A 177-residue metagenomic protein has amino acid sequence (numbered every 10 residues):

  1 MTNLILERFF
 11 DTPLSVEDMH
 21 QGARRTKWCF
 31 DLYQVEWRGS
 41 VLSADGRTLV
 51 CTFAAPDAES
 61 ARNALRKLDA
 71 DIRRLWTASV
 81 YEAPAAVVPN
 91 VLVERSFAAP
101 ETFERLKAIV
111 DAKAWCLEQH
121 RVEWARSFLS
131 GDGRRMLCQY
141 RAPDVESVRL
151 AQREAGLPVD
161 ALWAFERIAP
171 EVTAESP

Functional and structural regions predicted by a protein language model:
M1-R38, L42-S43, R47, A58-A125 (+4 more regions): Short S/T/G/P-rich N-terminal loop/turn motif that feeds into the first structured element of a domain
S130: A short acidic-Thr-Gly-centered motif at the start of a beta-strand
Q152, L157-D160: Short edge beta-strand segments in beta-sheet-rich domains
D160-W163, R167: Short, mixed-charge low-complexity intrinsically disordered segments
